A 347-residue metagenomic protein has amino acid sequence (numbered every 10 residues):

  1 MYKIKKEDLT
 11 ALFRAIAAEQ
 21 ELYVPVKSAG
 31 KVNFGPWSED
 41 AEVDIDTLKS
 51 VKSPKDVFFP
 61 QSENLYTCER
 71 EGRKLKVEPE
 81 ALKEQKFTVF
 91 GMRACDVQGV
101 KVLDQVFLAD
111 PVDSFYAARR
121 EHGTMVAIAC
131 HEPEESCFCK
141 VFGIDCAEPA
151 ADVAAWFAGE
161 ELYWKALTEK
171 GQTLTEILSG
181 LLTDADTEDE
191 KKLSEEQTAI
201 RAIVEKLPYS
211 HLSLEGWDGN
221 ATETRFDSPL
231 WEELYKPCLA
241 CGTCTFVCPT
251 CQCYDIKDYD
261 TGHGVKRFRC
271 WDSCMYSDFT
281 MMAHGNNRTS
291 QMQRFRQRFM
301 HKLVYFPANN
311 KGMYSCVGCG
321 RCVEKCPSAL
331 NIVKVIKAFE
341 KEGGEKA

Functional and structural regions predicted by a protein language model:
M1-A221: Iron-sulfur-associated redox domains of electron-transfer enzymes in respiratory and anaerobic energy metabolism
D8-L12, C244, C270, N331: General structural feature for long, well-ordered alpha-helical segments within catalytic domains of soluble enzymes
F90, P229, E233-L239, T243-F246: Short, well-structured alpha-helical interface segments that form or flank functional binding sites
V100, P249-C253, P327: Active-site-flanking alpha-helical
S213-K236, Y254-A347: Ferredoxin-type iron-sulfur electron-transfer modules in oxidoreductases and energy-metabolism complexes
G242-D258: Internal helical hairpin/lid segments
